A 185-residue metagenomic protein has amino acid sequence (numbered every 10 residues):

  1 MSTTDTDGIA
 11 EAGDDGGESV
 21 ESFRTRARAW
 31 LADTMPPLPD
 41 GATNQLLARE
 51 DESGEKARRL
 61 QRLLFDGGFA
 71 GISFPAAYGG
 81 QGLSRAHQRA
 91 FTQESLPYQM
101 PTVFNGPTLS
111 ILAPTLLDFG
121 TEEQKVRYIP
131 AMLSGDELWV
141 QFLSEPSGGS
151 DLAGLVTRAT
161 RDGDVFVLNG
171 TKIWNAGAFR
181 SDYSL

Functional and structural regions predicted by a protein language model:
M1-G106, V126-S134, L138: Amphipathic, small/basic residue-rich leader segments at the start of a protein or domain
A77, S144-G148, I173-W174: Short, solvent-exposed loop/turn elements at beta->coil junctions and helix N-caps that rim active or binding pockets
T92, A113-L116, I129, L185: Conserved protein kinase catalytic domain
F104-E123, G149: N-terminal glycine-rich flavin-associated loop
G148-D151, F166: Hydrophobic, small-residue-rich alpha-helical packing segments that form membrane-like cores
L155, V165, N169-L185: A short core secondary-structure module
T157-T160: A structural signal for short hydrophobic beta-strand segments in well-ordered beta-sheet cores
